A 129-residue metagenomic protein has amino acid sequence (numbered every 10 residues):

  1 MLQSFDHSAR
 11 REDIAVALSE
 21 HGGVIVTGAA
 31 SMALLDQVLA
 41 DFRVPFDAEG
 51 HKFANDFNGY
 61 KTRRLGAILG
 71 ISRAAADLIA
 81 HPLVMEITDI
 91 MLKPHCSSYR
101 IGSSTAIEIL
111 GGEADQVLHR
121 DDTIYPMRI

Functional and structural regions predicted by a protein language model:
M1-H21, T27-I129: Non-heme Fe(II)-dependent double-stranded beta-helix
